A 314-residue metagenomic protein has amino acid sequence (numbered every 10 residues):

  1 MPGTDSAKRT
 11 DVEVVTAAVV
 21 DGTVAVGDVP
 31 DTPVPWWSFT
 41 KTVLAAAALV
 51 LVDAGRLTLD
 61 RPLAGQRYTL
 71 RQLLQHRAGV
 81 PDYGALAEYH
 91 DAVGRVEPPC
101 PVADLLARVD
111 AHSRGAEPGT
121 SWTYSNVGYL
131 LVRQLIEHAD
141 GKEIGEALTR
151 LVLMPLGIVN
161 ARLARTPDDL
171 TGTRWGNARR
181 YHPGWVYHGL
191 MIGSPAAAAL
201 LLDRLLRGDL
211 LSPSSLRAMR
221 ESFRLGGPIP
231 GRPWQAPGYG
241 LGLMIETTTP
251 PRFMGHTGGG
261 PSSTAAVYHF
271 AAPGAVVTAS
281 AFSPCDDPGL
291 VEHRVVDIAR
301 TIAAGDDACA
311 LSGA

Functional and structural regions predicted by a protein language model:
M1-P35, K142, T149, R180-A314: Catalytic loop of the DD-peptidase/beta-lactamase superfamily, centered on the K-T-G motif and neighboring
T4-T16, V20-D21, D31-Y124: Active-site-proximal loop and beta-strand segments within enzyme catalytic domains
T23-V24, V50-Y68, A139-P167, S212-R217: Short, well-structured active-site flanking segments
A25-V26, A103-G115, G172-P183: The feature captures the short pre-catalytic strand/loop hairpin that immediately precedes and shapes the active-site
W37-L57, L73, V109, W122-V152 (+2 more regions): Alpha-helical scaffold elements that line and support the substrate/ligand-binding pocket of soluble hydrolases
G79-A85, L156-R165, L225-G231: Secretory-pathway/luminal and periplasmic proteins that interact with or process carbohydrate-rich
G94-V96, T166-H188, M244-E246: Carbohydrate-binding/catalytic loop surfaces
E117-S121, Q134-L135, A139, V186-G189 (+1 more regions): Short helix-to-loop capping/linker segments positioned immediately adjacent to catalytic or ligand/cofactor-binding
